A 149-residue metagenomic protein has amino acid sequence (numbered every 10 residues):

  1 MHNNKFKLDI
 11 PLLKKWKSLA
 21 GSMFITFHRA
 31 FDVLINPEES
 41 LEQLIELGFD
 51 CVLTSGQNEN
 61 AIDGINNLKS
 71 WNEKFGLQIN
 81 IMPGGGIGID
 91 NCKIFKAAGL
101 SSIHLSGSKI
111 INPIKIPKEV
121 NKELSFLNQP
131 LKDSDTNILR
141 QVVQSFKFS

Functional and structural regions predicted by a protein language model:
M1, F27-F31, G56, P83-G85 (+1 more regions): A cross-domain feature marking catalytic cores of carbohydrate-active enzymes and several ubiquitous metabolic/repair
M1-K14, L19: Glycine/small-residue-rich loop that forms an oxyanion/phosphate-binding "nest" at active or ligand-binding sites
M1-K5, F49-I62, L100-V120, P130: Glycine-rich phosphate-binding active-site loops on the catalytic face of alpha/beta enzymes
L12, D32-L47, K69-P83, I87-L105: Catalytic cores of alpha/beta
L12, W16, S22-I62: Histidine/lysine/aspartate-rich catalytic loop segments that bind and position anionic ligands
A20-M23, K74-Q78, F148-S149: Short helix-capping segments at alpha-helix termini
I25-R29, Q78-I87, N128-Q141: Short, basic, helix/turn surface patches
I65-K74, I94-A98, N112-S149: C-terminal helical cap(s) of enzyme catalytic domains, especially alpha/beta-barrels
